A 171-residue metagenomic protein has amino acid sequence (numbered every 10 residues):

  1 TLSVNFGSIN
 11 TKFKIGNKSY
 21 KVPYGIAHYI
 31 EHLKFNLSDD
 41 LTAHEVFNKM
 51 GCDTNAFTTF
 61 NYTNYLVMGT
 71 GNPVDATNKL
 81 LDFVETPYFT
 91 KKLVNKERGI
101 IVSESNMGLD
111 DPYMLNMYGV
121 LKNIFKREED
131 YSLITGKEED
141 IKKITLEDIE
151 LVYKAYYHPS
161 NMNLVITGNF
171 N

Functional and structural regions predicted by a protein language model:
T1-T42, L151-N171: His/Glu-rich zincin catalytic helix
S38-V152: Acidic/histidine-enriched segments that form metal/cofactor-coordinating and catalytic pocket/exosite environments
